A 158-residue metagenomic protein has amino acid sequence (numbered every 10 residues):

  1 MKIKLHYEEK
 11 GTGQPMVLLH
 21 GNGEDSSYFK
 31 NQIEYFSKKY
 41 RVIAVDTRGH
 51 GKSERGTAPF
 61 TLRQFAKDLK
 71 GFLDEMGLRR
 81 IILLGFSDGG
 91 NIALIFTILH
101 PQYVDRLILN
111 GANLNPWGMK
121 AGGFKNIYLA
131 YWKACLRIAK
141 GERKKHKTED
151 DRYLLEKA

Functional and structural regions predicted by a protein language model:
M1-M16, K38-Y40, L78-R79, K145-T148: Alpha/beta-hydrolase fold catalytic core
E8-A58, F72: Conserved HGGG/HGGXW glycine-rich cap/lid loop of the alpha/beta-hydrolase fold
D46, I82, D105-I108: Residue in the alpha/beta-hydrolase core beta-strand immediately N-terminal to the catalytic nucleophile
Q64-I81: Conserved acidic catalytic loop of the alpha/beta-hydrolase fold
F65, L83-G85, N110: Short beta-strand immediately N-terminal to the catalytic nucleophile in serine-hydrolase-like folds
G85, G89, A93: Gly/Ala-rich beta-loop-alpha elbow adjacent to hydrolase catalytic centers
L94-L99, D105-I138: Flexible "cap/lid" loop of the alpha/beta hydrolase fold
G118-M119, L136-A158: Conserved alpha/beta-hydrolase catalytic His-Asp/Glu region
